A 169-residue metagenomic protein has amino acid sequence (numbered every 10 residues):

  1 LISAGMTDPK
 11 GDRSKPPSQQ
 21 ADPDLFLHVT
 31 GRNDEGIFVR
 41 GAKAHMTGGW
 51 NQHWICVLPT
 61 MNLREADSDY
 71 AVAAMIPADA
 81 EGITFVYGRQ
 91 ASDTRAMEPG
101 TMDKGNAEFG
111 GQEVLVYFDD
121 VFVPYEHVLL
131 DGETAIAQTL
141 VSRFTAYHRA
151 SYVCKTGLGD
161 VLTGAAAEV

Functional and structural regions predicted by a protein language model:
L1-R40: Gly/Pro-rich turn-and-neighbor structural signature
I2, E35, H53-I55, Y70-A74 (+2 more regions): Structural beta-strand/beta-sheet cores of well-ordered domains, especially the beta-sheet scaffolds that support
D12, E65, G82-T84, P124-H127: Residue-level signal for secondary-structure boundary sites
D22-P23, D67, F109: Short solvent-exposed loop/turn micro-motifs enriched in small/polar/acidic residues
F26, F85-G105, D119: Charged, glycine/proline-rich intrinsically disordered loops and linkers
V29-G31, E35-N51, I55-M61, A107 (+1 more regions): Conserved catalytic-core segments centered on acid/base and nucleophilic motifs
A42, M46-M97: A short core secondary-structure module
P99-V169: Glycine-rich beta->alpha junctions and the first turn(s) of the following alpha-helix
